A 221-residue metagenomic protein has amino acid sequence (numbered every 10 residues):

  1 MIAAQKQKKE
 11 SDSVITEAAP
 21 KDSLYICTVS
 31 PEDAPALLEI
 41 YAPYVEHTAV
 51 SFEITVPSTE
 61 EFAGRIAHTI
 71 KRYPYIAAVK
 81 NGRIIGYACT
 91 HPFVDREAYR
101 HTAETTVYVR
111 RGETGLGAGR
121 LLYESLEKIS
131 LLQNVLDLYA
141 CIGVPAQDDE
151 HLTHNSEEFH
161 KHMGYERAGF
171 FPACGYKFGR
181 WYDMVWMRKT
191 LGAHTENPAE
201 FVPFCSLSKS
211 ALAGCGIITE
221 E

Functional and structural regions predicted by a protein language model:
A4, A173-E221: C-terminal "cap" of GNAT-fold acetyltransferases
Y25-L37: A short beta-loop-alpha structural element at the N-terminal edge of CoA-dependent acyl/N-acetyltransferase catalytic
L38, A42-R65: Conserved GNAT-fold acetyl-CoA-binding loop/helix
V56-G112, Y123-E124, I129, T190-G192: Acetyl-CoA-dependent GNAT
C89, C141-G143, E157, K161-R180 (+2 more regions): Conserved catalytic-core motifs of GNAT/GCN5-like acyltransferases
T106-T114, I142-Q147: A short, internal acetyl-CoA/4′-phosphopantetheine-binding micro-motif in the GNAT/acyltransferase core
G115-L131, H154-E158: Conserved acetyl-CoA-binding loop-helix of GNAT-fold acetyltransferases
S130-N155: Conserved GNAT acetyl-CoA-binding A-motif
